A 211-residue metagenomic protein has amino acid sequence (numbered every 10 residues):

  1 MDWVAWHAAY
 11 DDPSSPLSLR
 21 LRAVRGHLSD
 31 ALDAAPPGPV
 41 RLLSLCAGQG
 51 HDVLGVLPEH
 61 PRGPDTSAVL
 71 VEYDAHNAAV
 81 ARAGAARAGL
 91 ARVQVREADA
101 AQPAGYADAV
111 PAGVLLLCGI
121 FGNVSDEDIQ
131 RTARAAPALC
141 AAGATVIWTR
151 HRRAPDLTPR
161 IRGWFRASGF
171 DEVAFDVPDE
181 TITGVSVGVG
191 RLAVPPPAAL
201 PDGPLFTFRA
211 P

Functional and structural regions predicted by a protein language model:
M1-P37: Class I SAM-dependent methyltransferase Rossmann-like catalytic core, especially the SAM/SAH-binding loop
D11, A174-P211: SAM/dcSAM-binding transferase cores
R41-L43, G50-P103: Class I SAM-dependent methyltransferase SAM/SAH-binding core
Q102-A109, D126: Short conserved loop adjoining the S-adenosyl-L-methionine
A112-D128: A short SAM/SAH-binding and catalytic strip from SAM-dependent methyltransferases
I129-A144: A short glycine-rich, Lys/Arg-flanked "PGG" loop and its adjoining helix->strand segment in the class I
I147-S168: Conserved class I S-adenosyl-L-methionine
